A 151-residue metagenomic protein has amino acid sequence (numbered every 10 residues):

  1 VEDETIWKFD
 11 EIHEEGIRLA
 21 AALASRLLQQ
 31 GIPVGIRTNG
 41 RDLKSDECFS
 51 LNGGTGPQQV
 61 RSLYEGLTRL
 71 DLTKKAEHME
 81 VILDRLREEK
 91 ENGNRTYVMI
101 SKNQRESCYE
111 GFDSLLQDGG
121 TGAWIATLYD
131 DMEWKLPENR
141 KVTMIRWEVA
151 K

Functional and structural regions predicted by a protein language model:
V1-K151: Exposed, interaction-prone extracellular/peripheral surfaces
